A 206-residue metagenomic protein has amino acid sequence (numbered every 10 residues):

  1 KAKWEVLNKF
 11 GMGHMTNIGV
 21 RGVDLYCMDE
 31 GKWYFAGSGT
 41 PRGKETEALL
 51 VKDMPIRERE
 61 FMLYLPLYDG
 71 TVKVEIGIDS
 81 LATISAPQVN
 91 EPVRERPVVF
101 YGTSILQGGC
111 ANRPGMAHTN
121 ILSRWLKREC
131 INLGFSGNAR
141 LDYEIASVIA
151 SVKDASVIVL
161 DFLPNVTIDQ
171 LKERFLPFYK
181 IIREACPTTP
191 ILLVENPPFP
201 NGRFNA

Functional and structural regions predicted by a protein language model:
K1-P97: N-terminal secretory targeting modules
N8-F10, L106, S136-G137, P164-V166: Short histidine/acidic/glycine/proline-rich micro-motifs that form metal- and phosphate-coordinating active-site loops
M28-G31, K127, A185-T188: Structural alpha-beta junctions
D29, G134, E195: Residues at the C-termini of beta-strands that transition into short coil/loop
M54-P55, F61-F135, Y143-A150: Serine-esterase "nucleophile elbow" of acetyl-processing enzymes
N138, D142-A206: Alpha-helical cap/lid subdomain in secreted, periplasmic, or secretory-pathway luminal O-acyl-processing enzymes
